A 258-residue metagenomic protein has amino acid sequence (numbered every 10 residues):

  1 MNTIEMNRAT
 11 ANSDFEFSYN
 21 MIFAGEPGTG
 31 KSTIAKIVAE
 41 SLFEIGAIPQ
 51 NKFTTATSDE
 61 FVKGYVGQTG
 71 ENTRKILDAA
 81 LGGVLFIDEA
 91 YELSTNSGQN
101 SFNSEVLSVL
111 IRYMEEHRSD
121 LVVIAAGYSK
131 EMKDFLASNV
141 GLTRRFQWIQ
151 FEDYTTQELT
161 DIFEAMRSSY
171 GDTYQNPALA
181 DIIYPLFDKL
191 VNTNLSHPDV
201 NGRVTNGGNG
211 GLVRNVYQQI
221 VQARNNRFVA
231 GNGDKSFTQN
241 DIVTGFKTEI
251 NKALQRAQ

Functional and structural regions predicted by a protein language model:
N2-D14: Pre-Walker A adenine-sensing motif
S13-N51, K75-A79: Walker A/P-loop
P49-A80: Short glycine-rich substrate-engagement loop in P-loop NTPases that contacts/grips substrate
S58-Q68, E92-S104, W148-Q150: Flexible beta-alpha connector loops of hexameric P-loop NTPases
L77-A79, V106-L121, Y170: Substrate-engagement module of ASCE P-loop NTPases
L136-D153: A short helix-turn-beta junction within AAA+ P-loop NTPase domains corresponding to the substrate/partner-engaging
Q150, T155, F163-S236: Conserved AAA+ ATPase small/helical "lid" subdomain
A223-Q258: C-terminal engagement/docking regions of AAA+ P-loop ATPases
